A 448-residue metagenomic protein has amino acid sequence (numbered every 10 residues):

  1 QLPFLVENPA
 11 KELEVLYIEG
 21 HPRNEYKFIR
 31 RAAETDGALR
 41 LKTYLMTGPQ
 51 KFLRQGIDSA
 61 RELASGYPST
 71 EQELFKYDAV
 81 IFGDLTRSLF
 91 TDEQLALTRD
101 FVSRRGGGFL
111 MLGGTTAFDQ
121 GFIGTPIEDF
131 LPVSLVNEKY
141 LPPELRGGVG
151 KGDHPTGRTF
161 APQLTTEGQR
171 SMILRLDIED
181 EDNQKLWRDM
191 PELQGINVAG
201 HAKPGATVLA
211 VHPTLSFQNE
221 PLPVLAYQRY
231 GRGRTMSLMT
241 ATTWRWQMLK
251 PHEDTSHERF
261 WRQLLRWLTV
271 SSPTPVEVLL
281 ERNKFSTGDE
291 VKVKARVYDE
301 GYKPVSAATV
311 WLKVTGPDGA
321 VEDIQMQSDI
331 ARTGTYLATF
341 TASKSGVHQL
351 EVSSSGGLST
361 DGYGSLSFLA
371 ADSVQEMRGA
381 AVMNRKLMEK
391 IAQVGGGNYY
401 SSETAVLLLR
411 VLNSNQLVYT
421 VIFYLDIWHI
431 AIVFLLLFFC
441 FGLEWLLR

Functional and structural regions predicted by a protein language model:
Q1, E290-Q325, T335-T339, S343-G356: Beta-strand-rich binding/interaction modules
Q1-E14, I123, Y140, R229-G231 (+5 more regions): A structural signal for beta-strand and strand-to-loop patches characteristic of beta-rich domains
Q1-R40, L45, P49-R54, K344 (+2 more regions): Hydrophobic targeting/anchoring helices
Y26, R31-I123, T420: Helical hinge/lid and interdomain linker segments adjacent to catalytic or ligand-binding clefts that mediate domain
Y26, Y67-S69, E73-L97, M190 (+10 more regions): C-terminal signal-anchor/stop-transfer transmembrane helix together with its immediate cytosolic, Lys/Arg-enriched
F118-T207: An acidic, glycine-rich "communication" segment
L225, E322-A331: Short, surface-exposed loop motifs enriched in S/T, G, D/E and P with embedded aromatic residues
S367-V406: Extracytoplasmic/lumenal ectodomains and periplasmic regions of secretory and membrane proteins
